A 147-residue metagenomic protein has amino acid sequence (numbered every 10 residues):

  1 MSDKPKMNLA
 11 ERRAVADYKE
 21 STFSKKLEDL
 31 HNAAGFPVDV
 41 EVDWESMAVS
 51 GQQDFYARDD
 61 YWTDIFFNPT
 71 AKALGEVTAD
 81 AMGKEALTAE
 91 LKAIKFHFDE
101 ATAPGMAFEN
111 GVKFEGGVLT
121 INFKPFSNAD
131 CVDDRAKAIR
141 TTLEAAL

Functional and structural regions predicted by a protein language model:
M1, T22, A34-P37, F98 (+1 more regions): Short, flexible helical or helix-coil boundary motifs
M1-L27: N-terminal leader/targeting segments
P5, F36-D64: Acidic/histidine-rich, surface-exposed loop or edge segments in extracytoplasmic proteins
A10, A14, K26, L30 (+3 more regions): Charge-rich, solvent-exposed alpha-helical interaction surfaces
E11, E20-F23, F67-T70, K84-L87 (+1 more regions): Short amphipathic alpha-helical segments that mediate assembly, nucleic-acid/protein binding, or membrane association
K19, L27-E41: Extended, charged coiled-coil scaffold/tether segments in eukaryotic proteins that mediate oligomerization
D54-N128: Auxiliary, metal-adjacent structural segments of Zn-dependent hydrolase domains
I121-L147: Active-site recognition of the HExxH zinc-binding catalytic motif
